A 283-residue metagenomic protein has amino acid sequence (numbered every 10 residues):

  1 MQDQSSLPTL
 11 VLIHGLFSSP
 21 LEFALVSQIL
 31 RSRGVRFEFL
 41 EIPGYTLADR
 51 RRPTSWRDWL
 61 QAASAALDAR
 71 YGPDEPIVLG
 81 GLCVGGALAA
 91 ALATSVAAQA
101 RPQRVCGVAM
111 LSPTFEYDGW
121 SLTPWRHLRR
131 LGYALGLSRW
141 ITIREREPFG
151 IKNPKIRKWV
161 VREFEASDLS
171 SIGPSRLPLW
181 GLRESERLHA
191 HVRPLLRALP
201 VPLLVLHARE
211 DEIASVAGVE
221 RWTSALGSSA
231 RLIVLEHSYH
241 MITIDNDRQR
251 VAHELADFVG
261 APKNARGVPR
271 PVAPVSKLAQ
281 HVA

Functional and structural regions predicted by a protein language model:
L16-S27: The serine-hydrolase catalytic nucleophile loop
S27-D49: Conserved alpha/beta-hydrolase
E38, V219-E220, S224-M241: Catalytic histidine neighborhood in serine/cysteine hydrolases with alpha/beta-hydrolase-type architecture
A87-A91, S95-S175: Alpha/beta-hydrolase-fold enzymes
L177-L195: Active-site nucleophile elbow and catalytic-triad environment of alpha/beta-hydrolase enzymes
L199, V205-H207, D211: Short beta-strand/loop motif that positions the catalytic acidic residue of the alpha/beta-hydrolase fold
E212-G218: Conserved alpha/beta-hydrolase "acid-adjacent" motif
R231, E236-A283: Catalytic active-site module of serine/aspartate enzymes centered on a nucleophile-bearing elbow/loop
